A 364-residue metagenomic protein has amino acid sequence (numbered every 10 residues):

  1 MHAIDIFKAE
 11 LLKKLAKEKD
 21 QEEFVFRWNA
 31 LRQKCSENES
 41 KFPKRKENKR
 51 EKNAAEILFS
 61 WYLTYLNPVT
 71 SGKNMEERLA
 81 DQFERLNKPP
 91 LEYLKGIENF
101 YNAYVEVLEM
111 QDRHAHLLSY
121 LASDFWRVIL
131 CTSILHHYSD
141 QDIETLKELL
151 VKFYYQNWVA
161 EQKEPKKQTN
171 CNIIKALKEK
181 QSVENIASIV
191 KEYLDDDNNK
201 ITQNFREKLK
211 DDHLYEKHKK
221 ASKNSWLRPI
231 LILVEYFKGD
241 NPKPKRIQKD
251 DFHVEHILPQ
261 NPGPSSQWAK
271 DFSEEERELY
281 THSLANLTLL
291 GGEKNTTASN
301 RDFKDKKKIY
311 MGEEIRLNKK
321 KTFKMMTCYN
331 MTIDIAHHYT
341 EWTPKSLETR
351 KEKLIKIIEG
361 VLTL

Functional and structural regions predicted by a protein language model:
M1, L12-K17, H136, K152 (+4 more regions): Short, well-ordered loop/turn and helix-capping segments at boundaries between secondary-structure elements and domains
H2-D5, Q21, T296-D302: Acidic/polar loop patches that form or flank catalytic/metal-binding clefts of enzymes that bind anionic ligands
I4-I230, M331, H337: A cross-family structural signal marking well-folded subdomains
L31, N38-E56, L177-Q181, K308-L364: Structural secondary-structure packing elements that flank or coincide with functional cores
H136-Q141, A160, N241-I247, T297 (+1 more regions): Secondary-structure transition/capping motifs at alpha-helix termini and the adjoining loop/turn into the next element
Q181-M331, R350, L354-I355: Betabetaalpha-Me/HNH-type nuclease active-site subdomain
